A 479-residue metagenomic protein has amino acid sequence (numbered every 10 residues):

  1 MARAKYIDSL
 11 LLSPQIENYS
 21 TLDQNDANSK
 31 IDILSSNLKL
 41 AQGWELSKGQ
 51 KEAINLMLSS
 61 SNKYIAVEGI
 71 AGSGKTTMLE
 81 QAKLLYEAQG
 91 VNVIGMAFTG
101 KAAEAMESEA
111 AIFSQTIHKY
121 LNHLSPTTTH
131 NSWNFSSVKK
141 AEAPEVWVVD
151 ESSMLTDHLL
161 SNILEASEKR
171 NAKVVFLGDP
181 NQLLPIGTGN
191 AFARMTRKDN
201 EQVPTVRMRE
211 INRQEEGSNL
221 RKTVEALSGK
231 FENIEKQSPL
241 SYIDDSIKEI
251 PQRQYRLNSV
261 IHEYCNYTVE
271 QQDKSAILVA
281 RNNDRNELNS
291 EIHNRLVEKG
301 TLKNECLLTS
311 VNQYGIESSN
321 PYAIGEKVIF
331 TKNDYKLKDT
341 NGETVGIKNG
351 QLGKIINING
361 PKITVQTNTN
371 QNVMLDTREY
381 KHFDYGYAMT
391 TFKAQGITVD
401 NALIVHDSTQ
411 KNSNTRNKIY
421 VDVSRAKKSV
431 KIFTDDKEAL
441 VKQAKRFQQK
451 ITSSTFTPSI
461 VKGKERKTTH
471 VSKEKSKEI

Functional and structural regions predicted by a protein language model:
M1-K39, E52-L56, K169-A172, P180-N349 (+3 more regions): Conserved helicase motor core of P-loop NTPases
R3, S9-L10, E235-P239, N401 (+1 more regions): Helicase C-terminal subdomain and adjacent C-terminal extension
G43-S61: N-terminal pre-P-loop "Q-motif" helix
L46, L56, A71, G95 (+10 more regions): Replace "in large, NTP-powered and nucleic-acid-processing enzymes" with "in large, NTP-powered factors and other
Q50, K75, T99, R281 (+1 more regions): Short, conserved phosphate/pyrophosphate- and ester-handling motifs at nucleotide-, phospho-/glycolipid
K63-P239: ASCE P-loop NTPase helicase motor core
A66, M96, V146-D150, V175 (+4 more regions): Structural motif
A71, E326-F330, D334-F433: Conserved helicase C-terminal RecA-like lobe
